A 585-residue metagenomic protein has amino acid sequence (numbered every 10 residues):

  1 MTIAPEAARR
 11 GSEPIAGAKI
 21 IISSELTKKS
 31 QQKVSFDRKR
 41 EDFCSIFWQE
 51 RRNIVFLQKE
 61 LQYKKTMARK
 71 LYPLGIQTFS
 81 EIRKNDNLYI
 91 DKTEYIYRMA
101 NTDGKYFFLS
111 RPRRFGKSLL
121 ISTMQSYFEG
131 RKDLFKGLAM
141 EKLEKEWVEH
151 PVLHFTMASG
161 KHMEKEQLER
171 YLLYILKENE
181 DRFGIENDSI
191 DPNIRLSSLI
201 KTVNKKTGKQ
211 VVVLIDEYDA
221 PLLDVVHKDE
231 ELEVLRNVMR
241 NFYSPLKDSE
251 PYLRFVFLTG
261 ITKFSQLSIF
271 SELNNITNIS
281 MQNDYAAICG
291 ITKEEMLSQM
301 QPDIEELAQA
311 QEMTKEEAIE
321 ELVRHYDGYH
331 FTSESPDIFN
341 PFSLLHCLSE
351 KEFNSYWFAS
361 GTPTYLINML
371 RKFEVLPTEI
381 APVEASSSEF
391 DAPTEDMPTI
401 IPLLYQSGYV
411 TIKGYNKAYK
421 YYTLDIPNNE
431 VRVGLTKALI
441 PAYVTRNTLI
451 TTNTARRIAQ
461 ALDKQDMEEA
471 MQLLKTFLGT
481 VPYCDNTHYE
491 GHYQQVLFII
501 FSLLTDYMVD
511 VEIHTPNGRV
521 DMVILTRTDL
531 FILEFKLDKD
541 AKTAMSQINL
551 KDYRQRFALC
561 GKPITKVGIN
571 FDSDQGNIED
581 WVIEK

Functional and structural regions predicted by a protein language model:
T2, G11, G17-S23, K33 (+1 more regions): Short, positively charged low-complexity motifs
K19-I20, K28-K33, K39, F43 (+3 more regions): Polybasic, lysine-rich low-complexity intrinsically disordered segments
Q49-Y489, T505: Phosphate-binding site recognition
T202-T207, I500-R527: Active-site metal-binding core of divalent-cation-utilizing nuclease and nuclease-like domains
L232-N237, L537-R554: Mg2+/Mn2+-dependent nuclease catalytic core
F242-S249, P402-V410, F498-S502, Q547-V567: Metal-dependent nuclease catalytic cores in nucleic-acid-processing enzymes, especially RNase H-like/related
L497, V520-L537, K551: Conserved catalytic cores of phosphodiester-cleaving nucleases, focusing on short active-site segments
R556, C560-K585: Domain-level recognition of nuclease-like catalytic cores that cleave nucleotide substrates
